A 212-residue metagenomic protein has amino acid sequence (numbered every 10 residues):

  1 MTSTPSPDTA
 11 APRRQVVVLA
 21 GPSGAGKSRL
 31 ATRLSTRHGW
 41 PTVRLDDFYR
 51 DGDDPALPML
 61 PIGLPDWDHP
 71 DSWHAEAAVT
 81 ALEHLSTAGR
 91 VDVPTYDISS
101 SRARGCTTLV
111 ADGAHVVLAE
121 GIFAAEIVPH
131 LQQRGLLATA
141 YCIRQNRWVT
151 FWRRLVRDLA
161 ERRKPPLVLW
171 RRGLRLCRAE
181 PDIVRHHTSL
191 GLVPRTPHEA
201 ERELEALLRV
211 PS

Functional and structural regions predicted by a protein language model:
T2-A11, D112-G113, V156, R175-S212: NTP-dependent small-molecule kinase module
L19: Hydrophobic anchor at the beta1->P-loop junction of P-loop NTPases
S23: The conserved Walker
K27: Conserved lysine of the Walker
L30, L34: Hydrophobic positions on the alpha1 helix immediately C-terminal to the Walker A/P-loop
T36-D46: Post-Walker A helix-loop "phosphate-sensing" segment adjacent to the P-loop in P-loop NTPases
P41-T42, R50, P55-S101: Conserved nucleotide-sensing/catalytic segment adjacent to the nucleotide-binding pocket in NTP-handling enzymes
R104-R163: ATP-dependent NMP and nucleoside kinases share a basic, alpha-helical "lid"
